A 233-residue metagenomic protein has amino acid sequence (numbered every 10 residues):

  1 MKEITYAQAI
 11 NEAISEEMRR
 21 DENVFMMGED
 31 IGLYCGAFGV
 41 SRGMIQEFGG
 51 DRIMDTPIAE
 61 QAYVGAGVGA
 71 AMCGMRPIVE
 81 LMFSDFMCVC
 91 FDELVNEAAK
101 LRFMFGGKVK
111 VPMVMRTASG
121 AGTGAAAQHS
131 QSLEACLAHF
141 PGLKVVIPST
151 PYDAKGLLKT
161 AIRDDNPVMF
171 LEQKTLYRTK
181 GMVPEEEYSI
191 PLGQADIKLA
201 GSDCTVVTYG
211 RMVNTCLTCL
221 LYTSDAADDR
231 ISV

Functional and structural regions predicted by a protein language model:
M1-P167, L171: Thiamine diphosphate
A9-E16, G156-P167, R178-L221: Glycine-/acidic-rich phosphate or pyrophosphate-binding loops and their flanking alpha/beta elements
I31, V168, V213, I231-V233: Hydrophobic aliphatic residue packing
L33, F38, E60, G65 (+7 more regions): A broad, structure-centric signal for solvent-exposed, well-ordered loop/edge residues that line or flank functional
I45-G50, T215-S224: Short helix-loop-beta junction
S119-A121, K174-Y177, G210-R211: Glycine-rich beta-alpha junction loops
E172, T208-G210, R230: Active-site proximal loops enriched in glycine and acidic residues that flank catalytic Cys/His/Asp and coordinate
Y222-V233: Single conserved hydrophobic/aromatic residue that forms the stacking wall/gate of nucleotide- or nucleobase-binding
